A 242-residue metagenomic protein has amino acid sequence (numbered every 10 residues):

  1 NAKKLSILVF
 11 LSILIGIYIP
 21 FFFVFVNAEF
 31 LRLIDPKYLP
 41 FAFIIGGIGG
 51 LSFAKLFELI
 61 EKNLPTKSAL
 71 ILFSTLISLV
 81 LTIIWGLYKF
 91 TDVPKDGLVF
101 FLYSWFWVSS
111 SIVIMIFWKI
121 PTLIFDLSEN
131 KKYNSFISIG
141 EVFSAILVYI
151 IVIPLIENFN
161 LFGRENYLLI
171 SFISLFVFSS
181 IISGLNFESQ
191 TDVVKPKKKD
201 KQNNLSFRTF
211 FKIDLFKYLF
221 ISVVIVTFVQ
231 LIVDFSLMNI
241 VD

Functional and structural regions predicted by a protein language model:
N1-L51, L215-D242: Helix-loop boundary and gating motifs at the non-cytosolic
N1-V9, P36, N63-S68, T75-S78 (+5 more regions): Intracellular loop-helix junctions on the cytosolic face of multi-pass helical membrane proteins
I13, P94-V113: Hydrophobic core of transmembrane alpha-helices in multi-pass small-molecule transporters, especially MFS/SLC-type
V26, S110-D126, L237: Intracellular juxtamembrane helix-capping segments at the cytosolic ends of symmetry-related transmembrane helices
E29, L33, N63, I120-F125 (+1 more regions): Helix-to-coil boundary motifs at intracellular loop junctions of multi-pass secondary transporters
F41-E61, F143-L147: Central cavity-lining transmembrane alpha-helices of secondary-active solute carriers, predominantly the Major
L81-T82, S104-I116, I120, V142 (+3 more regions): Mid-bilayer segments of alpha-helical transmembrane spans in multi-pass integral membrane proteins that mediate
